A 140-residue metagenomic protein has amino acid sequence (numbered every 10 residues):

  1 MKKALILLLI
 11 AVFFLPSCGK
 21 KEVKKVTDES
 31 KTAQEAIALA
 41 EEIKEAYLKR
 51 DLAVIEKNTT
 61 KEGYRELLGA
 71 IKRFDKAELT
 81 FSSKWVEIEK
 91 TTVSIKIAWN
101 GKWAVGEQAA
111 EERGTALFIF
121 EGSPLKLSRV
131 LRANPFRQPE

Functional and structural regions predicted by a protein language model:
M1-A4: Positively charged n-region of N-terminal signal peptides that target proteins for export
A11-V12: Repetitive helical segments and hydrophobic/amphipathic motifs
C18-K49, K57: Short, low-complexity N-terminal intrinsically disordered segments enriched in polar/charged residues
E41-L48, L52, T60, Y64 (+3 more regions): Sec-exported extracytoplasmic/periplasmic mature domains
I43, I55, F118-F120: Hydrophobic pocket/interface hotspot
A70-I119: Surface-exposed, charged secondary-structure patches
E111-E140: Short beta-strand edge/turn micro-motifs at domain boundaries
